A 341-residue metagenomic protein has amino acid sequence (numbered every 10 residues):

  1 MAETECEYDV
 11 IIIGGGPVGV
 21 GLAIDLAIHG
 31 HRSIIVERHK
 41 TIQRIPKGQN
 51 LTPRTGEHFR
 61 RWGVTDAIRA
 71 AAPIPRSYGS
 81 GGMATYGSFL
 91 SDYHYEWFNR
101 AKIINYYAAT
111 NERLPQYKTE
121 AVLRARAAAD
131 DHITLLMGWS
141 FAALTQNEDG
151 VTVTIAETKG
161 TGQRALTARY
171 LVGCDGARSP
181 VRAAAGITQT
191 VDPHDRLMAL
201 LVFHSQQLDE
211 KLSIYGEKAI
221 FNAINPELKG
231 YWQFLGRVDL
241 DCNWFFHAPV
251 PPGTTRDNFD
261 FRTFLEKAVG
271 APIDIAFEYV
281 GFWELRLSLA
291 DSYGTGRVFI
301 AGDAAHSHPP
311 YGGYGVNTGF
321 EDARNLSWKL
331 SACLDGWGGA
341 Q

Functional and structural regions predicted by a protein language model:
M1-V10, D25-H29: Extreme N-terminal leader/targeting segments of oxidoreductases
C6-Y8, G160-Y170: Core beta-strand elements of the Rossmann-like FAD/NAD(P) dinucleotide-binding domain in flavoenzyme oxidoreductases
E7, G15-I24, V36, L123 (+2 more regions): Conserved mid-domain beta->alpha element of the FAD-binding
A27-K47: Glycine-rich FAD pyrophosphate-binding loop
R44-A128, N225-L228: Active-site-adjacent segment of FAD-dependent monooxygenases/related oxidoreductases
N99-T110, N243-P249, W283, H306-S307: Short glycine/proline-rich turn/loop motifs
A125, Y170-L287, T295: Conserved FAD-binding catalytic core of PHBH/FMO-like flavoproteins
M137-T152: A conserved short coil-to-beta-strand element within the FAD-binding core of flavoproteins
